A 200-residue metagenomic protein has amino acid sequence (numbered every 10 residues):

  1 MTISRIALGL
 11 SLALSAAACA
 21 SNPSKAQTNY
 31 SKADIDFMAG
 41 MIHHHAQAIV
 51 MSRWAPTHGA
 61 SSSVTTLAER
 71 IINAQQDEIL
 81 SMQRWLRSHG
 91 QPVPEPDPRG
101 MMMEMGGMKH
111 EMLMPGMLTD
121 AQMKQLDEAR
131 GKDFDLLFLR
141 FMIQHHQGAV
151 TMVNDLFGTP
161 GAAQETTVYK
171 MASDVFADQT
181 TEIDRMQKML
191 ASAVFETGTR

Functional and structural regions predicted by a protein language model:
M1-L8: Bacterial N-terminal signal peptides that target proteins for export
S15-A18: C-terminal motif of bacterial Sec signal peptides marking the signal peptidase cleavage site
S21-R200: All-alpha RGS (Regulator of G-protein Signaling) helical domain and cognate RGS-like helical scaffolds
